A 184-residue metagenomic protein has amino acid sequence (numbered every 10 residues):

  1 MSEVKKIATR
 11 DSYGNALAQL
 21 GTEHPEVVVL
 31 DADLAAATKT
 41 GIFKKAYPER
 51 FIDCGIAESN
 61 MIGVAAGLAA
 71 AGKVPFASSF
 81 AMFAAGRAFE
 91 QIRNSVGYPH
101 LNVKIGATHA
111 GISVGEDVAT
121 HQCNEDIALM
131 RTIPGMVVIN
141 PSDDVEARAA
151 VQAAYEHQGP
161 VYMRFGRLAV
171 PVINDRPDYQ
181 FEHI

Functional and structural regions predicted by a protein language model:
M1-I184: Thiamine diphosphate
